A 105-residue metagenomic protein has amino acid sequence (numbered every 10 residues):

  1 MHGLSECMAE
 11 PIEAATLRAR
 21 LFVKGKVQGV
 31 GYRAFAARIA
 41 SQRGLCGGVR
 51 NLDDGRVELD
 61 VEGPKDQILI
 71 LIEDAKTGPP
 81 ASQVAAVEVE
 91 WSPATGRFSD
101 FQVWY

Functional and structural regions predicted by a protein language model:
M1-Y105: Intrinsically disordered, low-complexity, mixed-charge
